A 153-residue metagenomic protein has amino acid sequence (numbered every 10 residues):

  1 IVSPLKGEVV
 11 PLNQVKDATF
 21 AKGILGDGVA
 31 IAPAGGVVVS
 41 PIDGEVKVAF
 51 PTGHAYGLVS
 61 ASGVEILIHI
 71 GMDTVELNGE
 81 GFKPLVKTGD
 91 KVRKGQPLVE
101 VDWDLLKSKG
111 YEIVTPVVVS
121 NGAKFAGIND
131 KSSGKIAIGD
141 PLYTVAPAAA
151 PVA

Functional and structural regions predicted by a protein language model:
I1-A153: Contiguous, well-folded functional domains in the mature portion of proteins
